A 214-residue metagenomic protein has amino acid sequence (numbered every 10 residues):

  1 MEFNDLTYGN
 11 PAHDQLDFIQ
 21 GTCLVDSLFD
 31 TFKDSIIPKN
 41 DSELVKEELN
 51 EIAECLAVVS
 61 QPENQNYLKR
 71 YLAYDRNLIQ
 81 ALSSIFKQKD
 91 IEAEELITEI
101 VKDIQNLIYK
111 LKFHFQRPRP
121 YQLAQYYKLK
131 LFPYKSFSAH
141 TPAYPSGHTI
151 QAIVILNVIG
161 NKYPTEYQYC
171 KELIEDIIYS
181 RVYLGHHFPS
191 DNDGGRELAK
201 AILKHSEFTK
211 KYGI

Functional and structural regions predicted by a protein language model:
M1-L184, F208: Hydrophobic alpha-helical bundle signature of multipass membrane enzymes
D176-K210: Interfacial helix-loop-helix junctions of multi-pass membrane proteins
